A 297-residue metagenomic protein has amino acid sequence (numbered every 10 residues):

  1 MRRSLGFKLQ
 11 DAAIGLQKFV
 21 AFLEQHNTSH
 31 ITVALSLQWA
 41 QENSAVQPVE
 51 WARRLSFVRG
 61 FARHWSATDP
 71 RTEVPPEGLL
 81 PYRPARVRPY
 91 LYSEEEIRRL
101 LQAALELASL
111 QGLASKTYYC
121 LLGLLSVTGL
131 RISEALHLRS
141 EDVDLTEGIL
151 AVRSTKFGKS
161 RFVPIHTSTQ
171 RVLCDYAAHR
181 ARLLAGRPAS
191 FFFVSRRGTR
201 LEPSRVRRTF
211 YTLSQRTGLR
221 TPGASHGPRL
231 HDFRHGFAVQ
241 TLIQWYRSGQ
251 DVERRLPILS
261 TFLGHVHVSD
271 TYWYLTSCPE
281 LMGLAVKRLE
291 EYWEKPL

Functional and structural regions predicted by a protein language model:
M1-L297: Conserved catalytic core of the tyrosine transesterase superfamily
